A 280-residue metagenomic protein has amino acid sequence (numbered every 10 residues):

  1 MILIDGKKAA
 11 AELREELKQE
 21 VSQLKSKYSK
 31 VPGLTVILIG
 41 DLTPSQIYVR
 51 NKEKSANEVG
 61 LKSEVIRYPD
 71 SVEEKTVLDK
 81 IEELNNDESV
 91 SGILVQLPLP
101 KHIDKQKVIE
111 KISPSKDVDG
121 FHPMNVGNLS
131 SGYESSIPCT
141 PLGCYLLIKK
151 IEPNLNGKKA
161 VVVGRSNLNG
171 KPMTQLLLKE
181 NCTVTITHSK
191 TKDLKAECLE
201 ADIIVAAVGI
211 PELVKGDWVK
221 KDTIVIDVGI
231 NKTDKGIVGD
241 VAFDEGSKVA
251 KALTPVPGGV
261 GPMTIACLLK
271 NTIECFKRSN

Functional and structural regions predicted by a protein language model:
M1-Y28: Positively charged, low-complexity intrinsically disordered leader regions
P32-L34, A160: Conserved hydrophobic helix-helix packing surfaces used for dimerization/oligomerization
L34, A56-D70, V184-I186: Short beta-strand elements in bilobed, periplasmic/extracellular small-molecule ligand-binding domains
I39-E53, S135-I224, T233-E245: Glycine-rich phosphate/diphosphate-binding loop of Rossmann-like nucleotide-binding domains
T76-E88: Short, well-structured alpha-helical segments in soluble
V95-N156, M173: Anion-binding alpha/beta catalytic cores of soluble intermediary-metabolism enzymes, centered on
L97, V208, V228-G229: Glycine-rich, N-terminal phosphate-binding loop of Rossmann-like dinucleotide-binding domains
K105-H122, V126, G229-S279: Rossmann-fold NAD(P)-binding glycine/threonine-rich loop
